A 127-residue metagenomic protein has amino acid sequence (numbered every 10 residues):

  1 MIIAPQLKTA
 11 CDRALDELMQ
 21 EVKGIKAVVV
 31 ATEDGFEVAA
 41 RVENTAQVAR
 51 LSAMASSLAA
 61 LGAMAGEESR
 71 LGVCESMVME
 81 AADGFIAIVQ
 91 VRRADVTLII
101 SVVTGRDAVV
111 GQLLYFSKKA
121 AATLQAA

Functional and structural regions predicted by a protein language model:
M1-A27, T32-E33, E37-A127: Non-catalytic interaction/Regulatory regions outside core domains
